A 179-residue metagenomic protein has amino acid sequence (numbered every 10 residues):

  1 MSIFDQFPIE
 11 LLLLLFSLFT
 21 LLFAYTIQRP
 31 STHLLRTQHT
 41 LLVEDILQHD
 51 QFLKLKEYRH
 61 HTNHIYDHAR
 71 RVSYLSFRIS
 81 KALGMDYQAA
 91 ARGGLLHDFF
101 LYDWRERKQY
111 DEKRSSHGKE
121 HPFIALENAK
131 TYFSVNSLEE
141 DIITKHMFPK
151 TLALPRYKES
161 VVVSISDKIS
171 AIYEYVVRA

Functional and structural regions predicted by a protein language model:
S2-A179: Metal-dependent phosphohydrolase cores
